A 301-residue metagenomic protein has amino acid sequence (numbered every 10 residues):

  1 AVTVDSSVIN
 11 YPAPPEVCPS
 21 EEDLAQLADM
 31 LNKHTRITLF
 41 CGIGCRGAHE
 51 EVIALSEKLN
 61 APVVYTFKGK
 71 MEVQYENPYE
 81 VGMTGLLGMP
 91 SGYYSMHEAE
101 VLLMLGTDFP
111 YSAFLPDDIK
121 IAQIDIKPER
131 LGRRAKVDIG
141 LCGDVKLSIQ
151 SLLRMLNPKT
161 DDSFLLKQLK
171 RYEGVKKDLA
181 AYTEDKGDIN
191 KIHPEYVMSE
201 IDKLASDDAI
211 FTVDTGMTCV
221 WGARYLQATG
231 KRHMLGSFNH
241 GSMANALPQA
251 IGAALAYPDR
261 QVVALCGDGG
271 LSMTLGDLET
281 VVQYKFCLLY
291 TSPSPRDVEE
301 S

Functional and structural regions predicted by a protein language model:
A1-M30: Conformationally flexible catalytic loops at phosphate/diphosphate-handling active centers
L24-I37, M96-E98, E200-D207, A254-D259: Glycine-rich phosphate/diphosphate-binding loops that line cofactor/substrate pockets in enzymes
F40-C41, Y94-L105, D259-M273, L288-L289: A short, small-residue-rich loop immediately preceding and capping a beta-strand
P62-F67, A122-I124, S292: Short internal beta-strands
G69-K170: Glycine-rich, acidic loop regions that bind phosphate or pyrophosphate groups
E98, L115-P116, Y225, A250-D259 (+1 more regions): Alpha-helix C-terminal capping segments
E173-P248, A253-A254: Active-site diphosphate/adenylate-binding microenvironment
Y290-D297: Conserved small/polar residues in nucleotide/adenosyl-binding loops
